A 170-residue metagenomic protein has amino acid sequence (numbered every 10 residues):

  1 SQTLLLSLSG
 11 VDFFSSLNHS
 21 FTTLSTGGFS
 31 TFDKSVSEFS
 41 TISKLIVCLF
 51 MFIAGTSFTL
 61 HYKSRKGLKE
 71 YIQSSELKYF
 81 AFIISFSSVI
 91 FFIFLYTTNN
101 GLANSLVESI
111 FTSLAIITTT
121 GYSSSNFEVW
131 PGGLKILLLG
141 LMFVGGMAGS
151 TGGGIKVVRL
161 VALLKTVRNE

Functional and structural regions predicted by a protein language model:
S1-E170: Membrane-proximal intracellular helices of multi-pass ion channels
